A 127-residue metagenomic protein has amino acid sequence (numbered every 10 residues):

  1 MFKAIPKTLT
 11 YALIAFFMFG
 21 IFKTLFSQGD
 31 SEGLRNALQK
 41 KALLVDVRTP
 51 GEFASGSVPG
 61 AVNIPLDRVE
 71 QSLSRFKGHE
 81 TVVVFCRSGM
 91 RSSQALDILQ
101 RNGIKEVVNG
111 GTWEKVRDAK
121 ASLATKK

Functional and structural regions predicted by a protein language model:
F2-A42, P50-T81, M90-K127: Rhodanese-like catalytic fold shared by cysteine-dependent sulfurtransferases and DSP/PTP-type phosphatases
D46: Phosphate-rich cofactor/ligand-interacting catalytic cores and adjacent structured alpha/beta frameworks
F85: Short, surface-exposed ligand- or partner-binding patches at beta-edge/loop junctions that are enriched in aromatics
